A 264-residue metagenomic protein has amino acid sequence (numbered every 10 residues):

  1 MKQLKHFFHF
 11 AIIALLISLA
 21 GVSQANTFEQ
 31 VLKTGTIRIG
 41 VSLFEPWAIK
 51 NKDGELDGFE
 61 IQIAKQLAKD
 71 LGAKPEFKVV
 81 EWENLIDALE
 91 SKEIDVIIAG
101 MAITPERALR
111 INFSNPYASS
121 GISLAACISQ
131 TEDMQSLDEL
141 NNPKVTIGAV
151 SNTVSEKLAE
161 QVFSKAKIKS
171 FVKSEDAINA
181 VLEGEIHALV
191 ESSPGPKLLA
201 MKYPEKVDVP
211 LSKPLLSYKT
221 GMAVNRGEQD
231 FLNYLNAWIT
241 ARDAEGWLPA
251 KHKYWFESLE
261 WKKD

Functional and structural regions predicted by a protein language model:
N26-G100, L109: Extracytoplasmic small-molecule ligand-binding "clamshell" domains of the periplasmic binding protein/Venus flytrap
T27, V154-F171, V209-L211, I239-D264: Ligand-binding clefts/hinges and TM-proximal coupling segments of bilobed small-molecule sensing domains
T36-L43, L137-N152: Short loop->beta-strand "edge-of-pocket" segments that line small-molecule binding or catalytic clefts across diverse
I37-R38, G72-K74, V80, S91-A99 (+4 more regions): Alpha-to-beta junction loops
I61, E76-D87, K169-E183, Y218: Short helix-initiation/N-cap motifs at beta->coil->alpha
N84-D87, M101-L109, L158-Q161, L182-E183 (+1 more regions): A ligand-binding cleft/hinge motif common to bilobed small-molecule-binding domains
S114, C127-V145: Flexible hinge/capping segments at coil-to-helix
S119-A126, S193, K197-T240, S258-D264: Periplasmic-binding protein-like
